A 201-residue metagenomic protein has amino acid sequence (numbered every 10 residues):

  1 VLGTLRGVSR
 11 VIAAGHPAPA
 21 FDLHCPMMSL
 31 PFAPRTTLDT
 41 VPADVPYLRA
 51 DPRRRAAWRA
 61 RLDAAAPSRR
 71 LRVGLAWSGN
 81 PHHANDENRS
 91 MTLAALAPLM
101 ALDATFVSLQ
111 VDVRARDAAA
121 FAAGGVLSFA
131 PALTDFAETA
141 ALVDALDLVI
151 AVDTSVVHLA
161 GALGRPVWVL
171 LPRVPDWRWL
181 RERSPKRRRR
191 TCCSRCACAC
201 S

Functional and structural regions predicted by a protein language model:
V1-S201: Catalytic machinery of carbohydrate-active enzymes, primarily nucleotide-sugar-dependent glycosyltransferases
